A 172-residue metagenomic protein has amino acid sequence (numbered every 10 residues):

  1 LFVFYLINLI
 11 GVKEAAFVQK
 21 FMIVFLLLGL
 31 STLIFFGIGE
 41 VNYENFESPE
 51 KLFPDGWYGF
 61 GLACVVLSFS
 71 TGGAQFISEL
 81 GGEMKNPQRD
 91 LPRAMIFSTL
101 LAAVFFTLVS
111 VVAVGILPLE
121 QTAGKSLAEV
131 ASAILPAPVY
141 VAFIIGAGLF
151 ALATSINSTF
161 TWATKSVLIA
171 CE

Functional and structural regions predicted by a protein language model:
L1-E40, P54-D55, M95-L100, T164: Membrane-interface loop-to-helix entry segments
F2-L6, G61-S68, F143-N157: Hydrophobic alpha-helical transmembrane segments of multi-pass membrane proteins
L6-K13, S31-N42, G81, L108-G115 (+3 more regions): Structural signature of transmembrane alpha-helix termini at the membrane-water interface
V41-F53, L119-E129: Membrane-interface helix termini and inter-helical loops of multi-pass transporters
P49-W57, M84, V130-A137: Helix-boundary and loop/linker segments of multi-pass membrane transporters
S68-D90: Juxtamembrane interface elements at the cytosolic ends of transmembrane helices in multi-pass membrane proteins
E83-P87, R93-L101, S158-E172: Helix-loop-helix connectors at the membrane interface of multi-pass transporters/channels
I96-N157, E172: TM-loop-TM module centered on a large, flexible mid-protein loop between adjacent transmembrane helices in multi-pass
